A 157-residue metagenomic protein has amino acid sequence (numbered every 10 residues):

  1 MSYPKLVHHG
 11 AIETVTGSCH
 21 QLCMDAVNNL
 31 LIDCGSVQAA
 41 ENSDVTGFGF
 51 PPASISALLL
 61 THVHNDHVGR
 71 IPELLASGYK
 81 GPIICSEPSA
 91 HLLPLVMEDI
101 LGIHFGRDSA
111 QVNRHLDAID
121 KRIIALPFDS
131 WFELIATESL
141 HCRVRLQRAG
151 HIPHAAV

Functional and structural regions predicted by a protein language model:
S2-L59, H64-V68, E73-V157: His/Asp/Glu-rich metal-coordinating catalytic cores of metallo-dependent phosphodiesterases/hydrolases acting on
